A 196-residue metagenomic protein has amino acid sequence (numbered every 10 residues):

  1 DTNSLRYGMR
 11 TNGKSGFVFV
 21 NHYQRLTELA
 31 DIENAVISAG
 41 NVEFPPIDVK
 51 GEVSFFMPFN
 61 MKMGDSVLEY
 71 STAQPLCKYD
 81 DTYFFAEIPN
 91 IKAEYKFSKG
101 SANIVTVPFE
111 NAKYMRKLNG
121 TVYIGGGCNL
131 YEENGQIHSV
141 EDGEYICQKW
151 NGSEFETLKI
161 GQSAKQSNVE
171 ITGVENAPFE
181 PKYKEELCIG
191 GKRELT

Functional and structural regions predicted by a protein language model:
D1-L195: Carbohydrate-binding surfaces of carbohydrate-active enzymes
